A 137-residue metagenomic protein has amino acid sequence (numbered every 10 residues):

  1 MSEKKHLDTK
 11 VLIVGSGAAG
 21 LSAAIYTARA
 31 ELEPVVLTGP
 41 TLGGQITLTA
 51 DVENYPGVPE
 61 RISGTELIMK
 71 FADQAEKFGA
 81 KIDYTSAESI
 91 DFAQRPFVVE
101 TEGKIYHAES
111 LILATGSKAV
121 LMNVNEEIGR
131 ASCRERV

Functional and structural regions predicted by a protein language model:
M1-V14, R29-A30, V35, I82-R136: FAD-binding core/adjacent interface of flavoenzyme oxidoreductases
K4, T47-I105: N-terminal Rossmann-like dinucleotide/flavin-binding domain of flavoprotein oxidoreductases that bind FAD/FMN
G15-A19: Glycine-rich Rossmann-fold phosphate-binding loop(s) that bind the pyrophosphate of adenine dinucleotide cofactors
G20, G43-Q45: Short N-terminal binding/cap micro-motifs at the start of the first secondary-structure element
A24, A28: Gly/Ala-rich phosphate-binding loop of Rossmann-like dinucleotide-binding domains, activating on the conserved
E33-G39, I46: Short beta-strand "acidic-cap" motif of Rossmann-like dinucleotide-binding folds
P40-L42, K118: Short glycine-enriched loops at secondary-structure junctions
I46-T47, N123: A short local structural element in Rossmann-fold oxidoreductases
